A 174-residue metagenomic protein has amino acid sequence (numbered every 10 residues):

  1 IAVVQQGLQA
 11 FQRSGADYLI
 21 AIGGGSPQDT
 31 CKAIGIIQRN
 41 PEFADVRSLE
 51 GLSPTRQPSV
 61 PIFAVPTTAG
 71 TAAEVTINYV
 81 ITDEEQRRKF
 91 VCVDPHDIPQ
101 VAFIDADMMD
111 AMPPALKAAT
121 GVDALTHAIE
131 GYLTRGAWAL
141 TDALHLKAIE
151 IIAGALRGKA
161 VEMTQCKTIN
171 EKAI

Functional and structural regions predicted by a protein language model:
I1-A2, D142: Short beta->alpha junction loops
A2-I104: Glycine/threonine-rich beta-strand-loop-alpha-helix active-site module that forms ligand/phosphate-binding
N78-I174: Carboxylate- and glycine-rich phosphate/diphosphate-binding segment that chelates Mg2+/Mn2+
